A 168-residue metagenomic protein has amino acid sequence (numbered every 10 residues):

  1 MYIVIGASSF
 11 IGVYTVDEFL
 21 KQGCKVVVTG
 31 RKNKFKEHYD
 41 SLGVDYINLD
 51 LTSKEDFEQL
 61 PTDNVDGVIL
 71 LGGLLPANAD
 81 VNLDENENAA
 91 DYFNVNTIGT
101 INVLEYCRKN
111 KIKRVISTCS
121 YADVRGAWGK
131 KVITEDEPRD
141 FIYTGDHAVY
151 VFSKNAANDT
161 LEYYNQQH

Functional and structural regions predicted by a protein language model:
Y2-Q22: N-terminal Rossmann NAD(P)H-binding glycine-rich loop of SDR-like oxidoreductase domains
I5, T29, V68-G72, V115-Y121: SDR active-site strand-loop-helix element
Y14, E18, Y106, T160: Rossmann-fold NAD(P)-dependent oxidoreductase module
T29-N33, L51: N-terminal Rossmann-fold cofactor-binding loop
S41-S53: Rossmann-fold cofactor-recognition segment
L51-V95: NAD(P)H-binding glycine-rich loop region in Rossmannoid oxidoreductase-like domains and their noncatalytic homologs
E85-N94, W128-H168: Catalytic helix-loop patch of NAD(P)-dependent Rossmann-fold dehydrogenases
I98-V149: Conserved Rossmann-fold NAD(P)-dependent oxidoreductase catalytic core, especially the SDR/UDP-sugar
